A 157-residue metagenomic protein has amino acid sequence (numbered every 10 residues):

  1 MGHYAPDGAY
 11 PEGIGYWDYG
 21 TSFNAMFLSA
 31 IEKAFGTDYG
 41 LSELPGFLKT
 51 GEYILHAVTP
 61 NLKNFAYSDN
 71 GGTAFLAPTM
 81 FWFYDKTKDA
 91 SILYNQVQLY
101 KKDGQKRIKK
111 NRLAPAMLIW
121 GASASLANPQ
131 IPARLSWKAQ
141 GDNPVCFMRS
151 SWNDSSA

Functional and structural regions predicted by a protein language model:
M1-G13: Acidic/His metal-coordination segments adjacent to aromatic residues that form catalytic metal sites in metalloenzymes
Y16-A157: Carbohydrate-active enzyme catalytic cores, enriched for enzymes that act on polyanionic acidic polysaccharides
